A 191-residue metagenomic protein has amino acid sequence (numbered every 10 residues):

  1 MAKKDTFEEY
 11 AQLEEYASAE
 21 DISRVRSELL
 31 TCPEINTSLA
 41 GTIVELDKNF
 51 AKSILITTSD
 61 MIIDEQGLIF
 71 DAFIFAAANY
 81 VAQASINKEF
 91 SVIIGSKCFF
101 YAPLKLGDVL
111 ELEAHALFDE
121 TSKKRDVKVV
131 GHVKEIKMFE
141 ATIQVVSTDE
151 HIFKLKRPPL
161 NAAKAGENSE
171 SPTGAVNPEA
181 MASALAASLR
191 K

Functional and structural regions predicted by a protein language model:
A2-E20, N87-F90, K105-L106, L117-K191: HotDog/MaoC-like acyl-thioester-processing domains
K4-Q12, R24-Q83, K156-K191: Hot-dog-fold acyl-thioester-processing enzymes
A19, V25, L29, P33-N36 (+5 more regions): Homeobox/homeodomain signature
T37-L39, N49-A51, V92-S96, L110 (+2 more regions): A generic structural signal for short beta-strands and their flanking turns/coil linkers
V44-L46, H115-D119: Short beta-strand micro-motifs enriched in acidic
S53, S96-F100, A114, V129 (+1 more regions): A structural signal for short, well-ordered beta-strand segments
T57-S59, A102, S147-D149: Non-catalytic surface loops within mature trypsin-like serine protease
A82-E111, A116: Hydrophobic beta-strand-centered segment that forms part of the acyl-chain substrate-binding groove
